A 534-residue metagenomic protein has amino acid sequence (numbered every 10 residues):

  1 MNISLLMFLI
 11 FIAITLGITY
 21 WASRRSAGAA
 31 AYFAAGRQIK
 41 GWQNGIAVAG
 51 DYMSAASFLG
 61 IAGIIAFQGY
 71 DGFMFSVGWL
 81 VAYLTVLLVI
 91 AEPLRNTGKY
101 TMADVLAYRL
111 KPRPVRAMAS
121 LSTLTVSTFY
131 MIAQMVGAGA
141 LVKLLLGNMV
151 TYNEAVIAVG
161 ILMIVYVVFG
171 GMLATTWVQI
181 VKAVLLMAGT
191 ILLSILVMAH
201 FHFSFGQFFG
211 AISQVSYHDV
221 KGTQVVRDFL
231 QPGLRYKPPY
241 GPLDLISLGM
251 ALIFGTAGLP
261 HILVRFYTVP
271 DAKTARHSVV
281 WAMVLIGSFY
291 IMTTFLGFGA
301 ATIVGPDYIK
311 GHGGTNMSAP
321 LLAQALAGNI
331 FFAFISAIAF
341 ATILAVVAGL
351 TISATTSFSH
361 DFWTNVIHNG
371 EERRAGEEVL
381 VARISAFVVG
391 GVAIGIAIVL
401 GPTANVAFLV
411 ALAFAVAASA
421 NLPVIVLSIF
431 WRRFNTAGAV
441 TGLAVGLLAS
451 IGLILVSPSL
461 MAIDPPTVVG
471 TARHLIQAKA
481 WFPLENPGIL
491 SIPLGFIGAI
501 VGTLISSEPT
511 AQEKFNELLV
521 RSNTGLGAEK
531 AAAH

Functional and structural regions predicted by a protein language model:
M1-H534: Membrane-embedded helix-loop-helix hairpins and adjacent transmembrane boundary segments in multi-pass transporters
